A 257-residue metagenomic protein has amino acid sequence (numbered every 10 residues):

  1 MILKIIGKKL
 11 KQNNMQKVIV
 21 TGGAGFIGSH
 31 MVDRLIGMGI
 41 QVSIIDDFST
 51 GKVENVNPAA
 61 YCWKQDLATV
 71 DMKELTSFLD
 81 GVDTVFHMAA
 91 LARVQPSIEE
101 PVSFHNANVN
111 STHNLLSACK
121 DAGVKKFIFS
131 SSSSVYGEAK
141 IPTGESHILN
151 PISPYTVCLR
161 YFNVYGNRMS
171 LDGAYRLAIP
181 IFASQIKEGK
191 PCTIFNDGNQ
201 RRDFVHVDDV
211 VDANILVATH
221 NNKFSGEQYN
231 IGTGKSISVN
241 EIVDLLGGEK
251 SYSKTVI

Functional and structural regions predicted by a protein language model:
I2-V164, V211-N214, A218: N-terminal Rossmann-like NAD(P)+-binding domain of SDR-like oxidoreductases, especially those catalyzing
K4, S29, G37, Q65-A68 (+1 more regions): C-terminal substrate-binding subdomain of Rossmann-fold SDR/epimerase-dehydratase oxidoreductases
F26-V32, N55, V94-P96, V135-I141 (+7 more regions): Short, electropositive, low-hydrophobicity segments enriched in small/polar residues
Y155, F162-R176, N196-D208, K235: Glycine-rich "substrate-gating" loop/helix at the edge of Rossmann-like oxidoreductase active sites
